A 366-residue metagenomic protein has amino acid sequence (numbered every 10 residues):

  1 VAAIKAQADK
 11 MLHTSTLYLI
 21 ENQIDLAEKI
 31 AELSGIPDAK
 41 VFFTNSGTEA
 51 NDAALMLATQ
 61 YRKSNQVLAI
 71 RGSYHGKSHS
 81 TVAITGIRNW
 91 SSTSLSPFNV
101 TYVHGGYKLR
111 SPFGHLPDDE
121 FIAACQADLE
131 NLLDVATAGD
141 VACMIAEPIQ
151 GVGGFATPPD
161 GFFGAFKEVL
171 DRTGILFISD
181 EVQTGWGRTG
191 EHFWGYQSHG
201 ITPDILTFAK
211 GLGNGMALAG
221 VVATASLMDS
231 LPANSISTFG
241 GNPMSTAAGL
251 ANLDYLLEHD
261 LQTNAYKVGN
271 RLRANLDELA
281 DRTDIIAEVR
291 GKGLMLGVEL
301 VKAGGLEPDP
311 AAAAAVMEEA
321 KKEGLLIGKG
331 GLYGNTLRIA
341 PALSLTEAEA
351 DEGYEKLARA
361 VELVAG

Functional and structural regions predicted by a protein language model:
V1-G366: Conserved N-terminal phosphate-binding loop of PLP-dependent enzymes in the Aspartate aminotransferase
